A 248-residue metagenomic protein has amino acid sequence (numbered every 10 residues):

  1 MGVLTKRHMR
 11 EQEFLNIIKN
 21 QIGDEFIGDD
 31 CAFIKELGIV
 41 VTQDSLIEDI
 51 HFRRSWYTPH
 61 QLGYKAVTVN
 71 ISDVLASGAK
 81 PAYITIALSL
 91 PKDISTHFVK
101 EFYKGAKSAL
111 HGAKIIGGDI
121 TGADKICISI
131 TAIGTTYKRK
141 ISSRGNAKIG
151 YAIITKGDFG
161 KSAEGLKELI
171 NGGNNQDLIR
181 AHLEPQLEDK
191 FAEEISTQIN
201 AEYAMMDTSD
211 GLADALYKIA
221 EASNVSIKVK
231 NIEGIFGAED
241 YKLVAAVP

Functional and structural regions predicted by a protein language model:
G2-P248: Helix-biased detector of long, well-ordered alpha-helical tracts
